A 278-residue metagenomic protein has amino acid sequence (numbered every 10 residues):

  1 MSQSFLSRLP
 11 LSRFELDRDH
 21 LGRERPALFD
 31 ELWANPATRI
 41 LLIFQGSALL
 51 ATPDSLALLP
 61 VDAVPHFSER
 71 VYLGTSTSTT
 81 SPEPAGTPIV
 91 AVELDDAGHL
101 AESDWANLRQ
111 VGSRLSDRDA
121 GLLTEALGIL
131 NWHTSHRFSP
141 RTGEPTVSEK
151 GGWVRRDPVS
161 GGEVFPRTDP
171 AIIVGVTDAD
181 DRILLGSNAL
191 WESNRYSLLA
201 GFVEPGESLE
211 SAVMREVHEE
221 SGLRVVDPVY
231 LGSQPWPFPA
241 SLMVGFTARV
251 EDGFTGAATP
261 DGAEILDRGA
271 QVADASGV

Functional and structural regions predicted by a protein language model:
M1-L115: N-terminal alpha-helical interaction blocks
R13-R18, R23, D117, W132-T134 (+6 more regions): Generic structural "secondary-structure junction" signal
L42-F44, G74, V90-E93, V147 (+5 more regions): Residues in well-ordered beta-strands of folded domains
A57-V61, P145-V147, P228-V229: Short secondary-structure junctions
V64-R114, V203-V278: Unchanged
A97-R141: A gly/proline- and charged-residue-enriched helix-loop-helix capping module
E125-G175: Cys/His-rich short segments
R155-S197, F202, R224-V225, V229 (+1 more regions): N-terminal strand-loop-strand
